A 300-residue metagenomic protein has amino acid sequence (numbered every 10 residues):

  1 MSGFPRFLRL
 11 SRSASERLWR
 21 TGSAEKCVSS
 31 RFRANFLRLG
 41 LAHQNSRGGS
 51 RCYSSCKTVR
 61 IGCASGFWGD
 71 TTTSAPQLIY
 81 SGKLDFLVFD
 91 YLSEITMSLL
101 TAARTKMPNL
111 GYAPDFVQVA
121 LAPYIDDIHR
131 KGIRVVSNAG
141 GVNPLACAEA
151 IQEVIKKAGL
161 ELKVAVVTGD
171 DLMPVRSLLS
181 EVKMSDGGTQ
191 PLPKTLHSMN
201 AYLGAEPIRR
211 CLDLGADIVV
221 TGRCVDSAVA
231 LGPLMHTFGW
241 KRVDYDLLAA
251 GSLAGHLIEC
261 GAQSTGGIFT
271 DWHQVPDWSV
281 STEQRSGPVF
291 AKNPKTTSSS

Functional and structural regions predicted by a protein language model:
M1-C56: N-terminal mitochondrial targeting presequence
Y53-S180, Q190-Y202, P207: Metallocofactor- and cofactor-centric catalytic cores in central/energy metabolism, strongly enriched
R104-D115, L231-D246: A short, gly/pro- and small-residue-rich
N138-V142, A216-P233: Conserved phosphate/anionic-ligand binding catalytic regions in large, soluble enzymes, centered on
C147-Q152, V225-G239: Short Gly/Thr/Asp-enriched flexible loops that form oxyanion-binding sites at enzyme active sites
A205, R210-D217: Active-site-proximal alpha-helical scaffold in enzymes
F238-G261: Gly/Ser/Thr-rich active-site loops/lids in small-molecule metabolic enzymes that frequently grip phosphoryl groups
L253-S300: A conserved active-site cap/scaffold subdomain adjacent to cofactor or substrate pockets
